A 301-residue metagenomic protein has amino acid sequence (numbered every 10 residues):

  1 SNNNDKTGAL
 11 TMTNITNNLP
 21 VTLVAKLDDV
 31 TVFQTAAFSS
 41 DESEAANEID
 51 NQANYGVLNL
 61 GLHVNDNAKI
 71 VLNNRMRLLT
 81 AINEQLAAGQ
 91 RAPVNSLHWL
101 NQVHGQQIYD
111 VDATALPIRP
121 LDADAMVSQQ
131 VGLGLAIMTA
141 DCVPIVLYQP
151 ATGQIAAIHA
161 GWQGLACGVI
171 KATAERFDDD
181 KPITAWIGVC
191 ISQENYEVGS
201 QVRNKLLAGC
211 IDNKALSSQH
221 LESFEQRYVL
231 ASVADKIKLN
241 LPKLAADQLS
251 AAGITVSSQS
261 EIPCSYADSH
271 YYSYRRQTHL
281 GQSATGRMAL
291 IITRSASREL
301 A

Functional and structural regions predicted by a protein language model:
D5-A301: Active-site microenvironment for binding and transforming phosphate-containing groups
